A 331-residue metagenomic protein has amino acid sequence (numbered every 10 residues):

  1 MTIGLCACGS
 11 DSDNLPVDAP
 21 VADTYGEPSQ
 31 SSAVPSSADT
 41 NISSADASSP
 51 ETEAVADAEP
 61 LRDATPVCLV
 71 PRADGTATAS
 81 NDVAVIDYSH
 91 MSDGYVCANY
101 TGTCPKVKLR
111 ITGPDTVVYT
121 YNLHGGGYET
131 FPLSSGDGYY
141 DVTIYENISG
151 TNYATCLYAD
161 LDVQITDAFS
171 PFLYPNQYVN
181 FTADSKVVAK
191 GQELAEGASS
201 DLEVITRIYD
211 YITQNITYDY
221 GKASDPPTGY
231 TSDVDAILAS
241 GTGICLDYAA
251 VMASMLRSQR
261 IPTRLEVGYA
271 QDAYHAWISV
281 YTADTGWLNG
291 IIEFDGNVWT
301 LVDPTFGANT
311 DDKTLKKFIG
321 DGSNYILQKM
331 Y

Functional and structural regions predicted by a protein language model:
T2-S200, W287-G290, N324-Y331: N-terminal accessory/pre-domain segments preceding catalytic cores
V118-Y119, S240-G243, E266-Y269: Alpha-helix capping and helix-loop boundary segments enriched in small/acidic/polar residues
S199-I205, D219-T228, T263-Y269: Surface-exposed patches in mature extracellular/periplasmic domains of secreted proteins
S200-T206, Q214, D233, R257-R264 (+1 more regions): Loop/turn elements at helix/coil->beta-strand transitions in domains of secreted/extracellular proteins
V204-G221, G307: Glycine-rich, acidic and aromatic/proline-enriched surface loops and short helix-turn segments that act as binding
V204-I208, G241-L256: Active-site nucleophilic cysteine motif
Q214-G243: Short, conserved helix/loop micro-motifs enriched in His/Cys and acidic residues
D247-Y331: Hydrophobic/aromatic-rich core segments of domains that either
